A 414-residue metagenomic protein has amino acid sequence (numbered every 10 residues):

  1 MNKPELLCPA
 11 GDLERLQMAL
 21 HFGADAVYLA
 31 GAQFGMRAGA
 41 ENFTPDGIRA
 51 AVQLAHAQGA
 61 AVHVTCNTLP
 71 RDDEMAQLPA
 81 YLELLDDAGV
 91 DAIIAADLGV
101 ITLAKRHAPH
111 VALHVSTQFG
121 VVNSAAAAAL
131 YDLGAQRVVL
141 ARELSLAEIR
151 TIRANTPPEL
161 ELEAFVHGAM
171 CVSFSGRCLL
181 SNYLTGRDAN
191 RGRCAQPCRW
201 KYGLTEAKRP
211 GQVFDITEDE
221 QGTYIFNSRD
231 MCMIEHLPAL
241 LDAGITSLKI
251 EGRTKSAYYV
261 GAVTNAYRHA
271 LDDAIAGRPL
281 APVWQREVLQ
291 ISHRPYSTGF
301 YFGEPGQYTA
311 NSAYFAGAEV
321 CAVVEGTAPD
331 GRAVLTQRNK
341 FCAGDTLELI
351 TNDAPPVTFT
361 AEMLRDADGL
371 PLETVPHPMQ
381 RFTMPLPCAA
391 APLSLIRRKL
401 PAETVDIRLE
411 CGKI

Functional and structural regions predicted by a protein language model:
M1-H21, A26-L29, Q33, Q58-T68 (+5 more regions): Surface-exposed amphipathic alpha-helical tracts and adjacent flexible/coil segments at the periphery of soluble enzymes
F34-G39, Q53-H56: Long C-terminal interaction/binding lobes of large macromolecular proteins
N42-I48, A76-Y81: Charged helix-capping and loop-helix junction motifs
R49, V62, Y81, A95-A96: Phosphodiester-processing cores and adjacent nucleic acid-binding clamps
A76, V111, V115-V122: Gly/Gly-Pro- and Ser/Thr-rich, intrinsically disordered tail segments characteristic of DNA damage-repair and tolerance
G99-V100: Alpha-helix capping/helix-boundary segments
A108: Conserved phosphotransfer cores of two-component systems
